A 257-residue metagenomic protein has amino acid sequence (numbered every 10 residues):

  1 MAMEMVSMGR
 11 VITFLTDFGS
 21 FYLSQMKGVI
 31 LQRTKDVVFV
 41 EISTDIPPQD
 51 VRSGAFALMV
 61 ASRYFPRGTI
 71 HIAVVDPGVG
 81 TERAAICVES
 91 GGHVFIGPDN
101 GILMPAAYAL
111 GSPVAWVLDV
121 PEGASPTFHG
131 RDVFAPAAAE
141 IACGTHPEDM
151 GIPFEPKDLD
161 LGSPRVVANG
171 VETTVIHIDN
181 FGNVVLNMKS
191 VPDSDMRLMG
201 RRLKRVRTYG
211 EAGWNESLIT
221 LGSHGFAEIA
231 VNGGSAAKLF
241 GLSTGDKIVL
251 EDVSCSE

Functional and structural regions predicted by a protein language model:
G9-I46: N-terminal glycine-rich anion-binding loop in soluble enzyme alpha/beta folds
R10-V11, K35, D45, S53-F56 (+2 more regions): Active-site histidine-anchored catalytic micro-motif
L15-F21, G78-G80, N183-V184, G234-A236: Short acidic, Gly/Ser-rich segments with clustered Asp/Glu that frequently serve as metal-coordination loops in enzyme
F21, Q25, Q49, S53-F56 (+4 more regions): Conserved active-site and cofactor/substrate-binding residues in soluble primary-metabolism enzymes
Y108, A124-V185: Anionic-ligand-binding alpha/beta catalytic cores of soluble enzymes and soluble regulatory domains that recognize
V185-G241: A conserved acidic, glycine/proline-rich C-terminal tail/linker
V253-E257: Short, charged beta-turn/beta-strand-edge "cap" motif at the junction between a beta-strand and an adjacent loop
